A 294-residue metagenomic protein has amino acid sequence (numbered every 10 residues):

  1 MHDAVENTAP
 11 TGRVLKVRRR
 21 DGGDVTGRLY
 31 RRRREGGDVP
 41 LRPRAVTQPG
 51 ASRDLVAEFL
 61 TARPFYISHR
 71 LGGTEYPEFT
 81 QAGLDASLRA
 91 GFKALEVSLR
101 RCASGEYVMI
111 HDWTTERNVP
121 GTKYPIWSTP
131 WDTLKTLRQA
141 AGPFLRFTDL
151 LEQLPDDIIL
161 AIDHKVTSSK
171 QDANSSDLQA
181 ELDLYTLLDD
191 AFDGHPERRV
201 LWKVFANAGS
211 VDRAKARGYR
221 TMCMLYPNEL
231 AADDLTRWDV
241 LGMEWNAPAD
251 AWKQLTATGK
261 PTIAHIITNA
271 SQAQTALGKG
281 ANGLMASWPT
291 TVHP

Functional and structural regions predicted by a protein language model:
M1-Q48: Viral virion structural and adsorption modules
V46-P294: Phosphate-group recognition and catalysis centered on beta-loop-alpha active-site segments
